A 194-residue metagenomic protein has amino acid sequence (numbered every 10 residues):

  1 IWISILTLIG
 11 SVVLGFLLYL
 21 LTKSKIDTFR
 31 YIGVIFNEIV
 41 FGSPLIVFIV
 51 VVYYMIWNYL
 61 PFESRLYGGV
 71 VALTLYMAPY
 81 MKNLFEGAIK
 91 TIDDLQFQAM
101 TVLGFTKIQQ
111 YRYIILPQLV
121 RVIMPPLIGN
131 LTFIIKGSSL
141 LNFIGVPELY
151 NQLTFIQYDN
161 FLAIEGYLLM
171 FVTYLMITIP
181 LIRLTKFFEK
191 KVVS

Functional and structural regions predicted by a protein language model:
I1-S194: Transmembrane alpha-helices and adjacent helix-loop boundaries
